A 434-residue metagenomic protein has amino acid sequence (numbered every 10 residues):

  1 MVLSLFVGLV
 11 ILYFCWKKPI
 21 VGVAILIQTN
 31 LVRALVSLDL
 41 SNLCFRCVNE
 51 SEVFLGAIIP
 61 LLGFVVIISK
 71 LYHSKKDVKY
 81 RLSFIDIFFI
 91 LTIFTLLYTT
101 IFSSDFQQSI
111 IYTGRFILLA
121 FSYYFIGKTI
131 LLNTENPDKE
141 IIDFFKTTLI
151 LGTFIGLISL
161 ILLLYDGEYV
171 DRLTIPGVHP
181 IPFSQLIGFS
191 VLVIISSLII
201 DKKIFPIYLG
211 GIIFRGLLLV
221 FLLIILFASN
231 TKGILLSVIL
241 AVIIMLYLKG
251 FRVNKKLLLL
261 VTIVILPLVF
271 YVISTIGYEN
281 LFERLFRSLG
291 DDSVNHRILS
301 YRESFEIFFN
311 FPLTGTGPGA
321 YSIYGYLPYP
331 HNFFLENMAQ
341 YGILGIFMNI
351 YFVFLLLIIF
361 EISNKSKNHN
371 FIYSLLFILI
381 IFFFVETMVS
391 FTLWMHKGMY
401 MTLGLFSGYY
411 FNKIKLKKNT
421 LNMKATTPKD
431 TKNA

Functional and structural regions predicted by a protein language model:
M1-K70, Y98-F102, F383-V385, M399-M401: N-terminal signal-anchor transmembrane segment
S4-K17, I59-K75, S190-I204, L344-S366 (+1 more regions): Hydrophobic, aromatic-rich transmembrane alpha-helices and their immediate juxtamembrane boundary segments
V7-I11, I93-Y98, L118-S122, K139-E168 (+3 more regions): Alpha-helical transmembrane segments of multi-pass inner-membrane proteins
W16-V21, I68-I87, K139-E140, L198-L217 (+3 more regions): Membrane-interface helix-loop-helix junctions at transmembrane boundaries of multi-pass membrane enzymes, predominantly
E52-L62, F84-L96, F106-I130: Aromatic-anchored transmembrane helix interface
L163-D166, L223, A228, L246-S288 (+1 more regions): A membrane-periplasm/extracellular boundary helix in multi-pass inner-membrane enzymes that assemble envelope glycans
Y169-V170, F286-Y341, F360: Long extracytoplasmic/lumenal interhelical loops at the membrane interface of multi-pass membrane proteins
L375-E386, T392-A434: Transmembrane alpha-helices of multi-pass inner-membrane enzymes
